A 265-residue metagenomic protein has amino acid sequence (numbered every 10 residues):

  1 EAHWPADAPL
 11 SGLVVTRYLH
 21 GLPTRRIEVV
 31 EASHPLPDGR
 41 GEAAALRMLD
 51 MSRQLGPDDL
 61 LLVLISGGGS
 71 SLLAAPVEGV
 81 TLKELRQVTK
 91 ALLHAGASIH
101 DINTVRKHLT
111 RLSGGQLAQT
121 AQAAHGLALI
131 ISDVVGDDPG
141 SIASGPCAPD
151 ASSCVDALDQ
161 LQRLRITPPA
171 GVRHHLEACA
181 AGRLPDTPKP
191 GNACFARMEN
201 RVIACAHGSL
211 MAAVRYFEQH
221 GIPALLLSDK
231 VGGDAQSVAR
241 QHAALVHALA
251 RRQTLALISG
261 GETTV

Functional and structural regions predicted by a protein language model:
E1, Q241-V265: C-terminal non-catalytic interaction/assembly regions of soluble proteins
A2-A8, R26-E28, R53, P76-Q87 (+2 more regions): A glycine- and small-aliphatic-rich helix-loop capping segment at beta-alpha/alpha-beta transitions that lines
L10-V14, E78-N103: Short, acidic/small-residue loops that bind anionic groups at enzyme active sites
L13-P57, D101, V105-R106: Glycine-rich oxoanion-binding loops at beta->alpha junctions
L13-T16, L62-G67, L93, A128-V134 (+2 more regions): Short beta-strand segments
V14, E31, V63-I65, I99-T104 (+4 more regions): General beta-strand structural signal in soluble alpha/beta enzymes
L93, I99-I166, L176: A glycine/threonine-rich phosphate-anchoring loop and its flanking beta-alpha core in nucleotide/phosphate-binding
A124-L127, P149-Q241, L245-A248: Accessory alpha-helical/coil subdomains and C-terminal extensions that flank or cap enzyme catalytic cores
